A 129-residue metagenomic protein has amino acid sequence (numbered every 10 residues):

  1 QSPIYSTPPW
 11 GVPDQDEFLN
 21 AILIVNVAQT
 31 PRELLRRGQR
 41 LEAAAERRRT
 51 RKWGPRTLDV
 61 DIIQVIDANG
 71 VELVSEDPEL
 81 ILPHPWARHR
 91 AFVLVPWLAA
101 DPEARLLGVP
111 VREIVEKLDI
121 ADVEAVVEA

Functional and structural regions predicted by a protein language model:
S2-N26: Short, charge-patterned binding micro-sites
W10-L19, R32-A129: Flexible, gly/pro- and Lys/Arg-enriched active-site loops
